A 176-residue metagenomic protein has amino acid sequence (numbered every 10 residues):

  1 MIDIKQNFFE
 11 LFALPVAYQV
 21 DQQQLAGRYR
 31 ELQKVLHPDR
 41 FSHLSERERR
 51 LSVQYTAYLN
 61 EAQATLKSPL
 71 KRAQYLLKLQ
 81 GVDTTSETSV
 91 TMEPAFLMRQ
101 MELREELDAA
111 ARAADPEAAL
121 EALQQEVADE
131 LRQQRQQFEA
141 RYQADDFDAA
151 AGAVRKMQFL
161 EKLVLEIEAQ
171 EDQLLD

Functional and structural regions predicted by a protein language model:
M1-D176: C-terminal accessory/regulatory regions appended to core domains
